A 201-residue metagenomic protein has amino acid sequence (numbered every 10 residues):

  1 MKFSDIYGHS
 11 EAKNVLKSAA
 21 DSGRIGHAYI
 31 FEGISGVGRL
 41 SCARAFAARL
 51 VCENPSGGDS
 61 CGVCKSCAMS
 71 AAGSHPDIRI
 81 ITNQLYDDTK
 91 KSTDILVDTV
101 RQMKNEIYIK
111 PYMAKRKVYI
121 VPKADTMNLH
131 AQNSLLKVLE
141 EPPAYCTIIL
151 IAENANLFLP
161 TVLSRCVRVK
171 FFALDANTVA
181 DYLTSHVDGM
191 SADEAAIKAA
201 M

Functional and structural regions predicted by a protein language model:
K2-H130, G189: Clamp-loader machinery-focused feature within the broader ASCE/P-loop NTPase space
Y7, L85-M201: Non-catalytic interfacial helical region
